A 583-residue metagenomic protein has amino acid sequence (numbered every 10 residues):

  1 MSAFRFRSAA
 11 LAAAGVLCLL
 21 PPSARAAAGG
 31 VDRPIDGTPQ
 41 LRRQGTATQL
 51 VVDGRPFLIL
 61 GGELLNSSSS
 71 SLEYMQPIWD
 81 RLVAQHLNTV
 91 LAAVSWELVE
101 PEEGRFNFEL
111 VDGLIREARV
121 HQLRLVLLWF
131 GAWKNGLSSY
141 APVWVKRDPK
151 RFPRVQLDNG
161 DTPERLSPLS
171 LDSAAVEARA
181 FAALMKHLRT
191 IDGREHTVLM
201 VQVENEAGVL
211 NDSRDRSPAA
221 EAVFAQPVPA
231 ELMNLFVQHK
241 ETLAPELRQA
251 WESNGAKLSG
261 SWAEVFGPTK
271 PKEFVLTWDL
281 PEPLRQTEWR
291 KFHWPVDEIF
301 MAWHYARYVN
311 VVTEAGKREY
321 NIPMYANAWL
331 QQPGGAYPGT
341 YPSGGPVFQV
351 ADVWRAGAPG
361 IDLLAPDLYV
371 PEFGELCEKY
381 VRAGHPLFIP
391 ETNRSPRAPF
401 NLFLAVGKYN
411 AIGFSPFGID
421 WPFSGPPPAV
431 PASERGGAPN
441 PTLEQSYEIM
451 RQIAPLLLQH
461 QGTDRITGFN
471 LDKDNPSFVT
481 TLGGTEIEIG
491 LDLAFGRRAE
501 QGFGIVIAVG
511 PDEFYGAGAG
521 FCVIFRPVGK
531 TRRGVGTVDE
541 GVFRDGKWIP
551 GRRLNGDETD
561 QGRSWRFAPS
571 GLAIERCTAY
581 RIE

Functional and structural regions predicted by a protein language model:
M1-A12: Bacterial N-terminal signal peptides that target proteins for export
A12-P21: Bacterial N-terminal signal peptides
A27-N88: N-terminal carbohydrate-binding accessory modules
Y74-D148, Y305-E319: Aromatic-lined substrate-binding rim segments of carbohydrate-active enzymes
V120-Q122, K134-G335, A356, G360 (+6 more regions): Active-site region of glycoside hydrolase catalytic domains
V309-I322, Q349-A454: Catalytic-core region of carbohydrate-active enzymes that cleave or remodel glycosidic bonds
F403-T531: Aromatic- and carboxylate-lined catalytic core of secreted/periplasmic carbohydrate-active enzymes
I489-A499, D512-E583: C-terminal beta-sandwich/jelly-roll accessory domains of carbohydrate-active enzymes
